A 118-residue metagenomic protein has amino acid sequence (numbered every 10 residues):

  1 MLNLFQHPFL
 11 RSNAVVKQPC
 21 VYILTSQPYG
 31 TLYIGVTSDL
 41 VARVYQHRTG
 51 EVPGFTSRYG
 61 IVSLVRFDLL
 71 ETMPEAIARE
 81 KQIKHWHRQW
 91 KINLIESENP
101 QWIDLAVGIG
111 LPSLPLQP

Functional and structural regions predicted by a protein language model:
M1-P53, S57-L69, P74-K81, E98-P100 (+1 more regions): GIY-YIG nuclease catalytic motif and its immediate N-terminal context
R58, K81-L94: Short arginine-rich
